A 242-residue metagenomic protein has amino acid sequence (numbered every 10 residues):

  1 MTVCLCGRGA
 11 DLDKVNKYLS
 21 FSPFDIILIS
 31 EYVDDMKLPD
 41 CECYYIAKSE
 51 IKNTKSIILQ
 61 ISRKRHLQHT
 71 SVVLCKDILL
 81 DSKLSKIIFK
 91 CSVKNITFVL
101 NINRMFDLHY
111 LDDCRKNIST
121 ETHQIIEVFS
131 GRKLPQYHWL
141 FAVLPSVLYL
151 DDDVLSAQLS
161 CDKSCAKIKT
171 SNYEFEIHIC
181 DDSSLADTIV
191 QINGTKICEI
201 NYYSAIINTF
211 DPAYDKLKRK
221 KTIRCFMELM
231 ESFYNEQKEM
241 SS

Functional and structural regions predicted by a protein language model:
M1, P23-D25, C41, L67-T70 (+2 more regions): A general structural motif
M1-P39: N-terminal Rossmann-like dinucleotide-binding module
L5-A10, I29-Y32, I46-E50, Q60 (+5 more regions): Structural motif
E31-K90: Beta-loop-alpha module in the N-terminal Rossmann-like domain of NAD(P)-dependent dehydrogenases, especially those
E42-Y44, T97, A213-S242: C-terminal helix-rich "cap/oligomerization" subdomain common to oxidoreductases
L79-G131: A contiguous active-site-proximal alpha/beta segment in oxidoreductase catalytic domains
F129-S183: Rossmann-like dinucleotide-binding domain that binds NAD(P)(H)
S160-M230: NAD(P)-dinucleotide binding in Rossmann-like oxidoreductases
